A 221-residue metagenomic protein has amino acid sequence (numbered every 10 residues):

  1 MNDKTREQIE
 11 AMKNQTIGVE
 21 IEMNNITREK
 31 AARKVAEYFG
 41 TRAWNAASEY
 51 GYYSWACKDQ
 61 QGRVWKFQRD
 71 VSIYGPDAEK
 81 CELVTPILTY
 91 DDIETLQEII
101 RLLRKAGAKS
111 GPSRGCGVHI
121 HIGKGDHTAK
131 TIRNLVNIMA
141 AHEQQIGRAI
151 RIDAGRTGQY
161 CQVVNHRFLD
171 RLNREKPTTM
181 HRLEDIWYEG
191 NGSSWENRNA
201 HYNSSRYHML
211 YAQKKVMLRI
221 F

Functional and structural regions predicted by a protein language model:
M1-P112, G125-F221: C-terminal accessory/tail domains of diverse enzymes
R114-V118: Short, conserved phosphate-binding/catalytic loop or strand-edge motifs used in phosphoryl-/nucleotidyl-transfer
I120-I122: Active-site beta-strand/loop microenvironment that shapes enzyme catalytic pockets
